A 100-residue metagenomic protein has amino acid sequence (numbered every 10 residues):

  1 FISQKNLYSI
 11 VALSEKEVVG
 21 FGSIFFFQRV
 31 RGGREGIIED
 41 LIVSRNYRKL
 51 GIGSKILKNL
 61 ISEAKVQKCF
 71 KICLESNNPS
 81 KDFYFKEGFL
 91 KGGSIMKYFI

Functional and structural regions predicted by a protein language model:
F1-S9: Active-site rim helix/loop that mediates acceptor-substrate recognition in acyltransferases
V11, E17-F26, I42: Conserved beta-strand in the GNAT
G20, I24-R31, K81-F85: A short, acidic/glycine-rich surface segment
F27-I38, R48: A conserved beta-turn-beta hairpin within the catalytic core of GNAT-like acetyltransferases that forms part
I38-L41, K71-L74: Conserved hydrophobic beta-strand within the GNAT/NAT acetyltransferase core sheet that lines the active-site cleft
V43, K49-S62, K86: Conserved acetyl-CoA-binding loop-helix of GNAT-fold acetyltransferases
S54, V66, F70-K71, N77-I100: Conserved active-site alpha-helix within GNAT-family acetyltransferase domains
